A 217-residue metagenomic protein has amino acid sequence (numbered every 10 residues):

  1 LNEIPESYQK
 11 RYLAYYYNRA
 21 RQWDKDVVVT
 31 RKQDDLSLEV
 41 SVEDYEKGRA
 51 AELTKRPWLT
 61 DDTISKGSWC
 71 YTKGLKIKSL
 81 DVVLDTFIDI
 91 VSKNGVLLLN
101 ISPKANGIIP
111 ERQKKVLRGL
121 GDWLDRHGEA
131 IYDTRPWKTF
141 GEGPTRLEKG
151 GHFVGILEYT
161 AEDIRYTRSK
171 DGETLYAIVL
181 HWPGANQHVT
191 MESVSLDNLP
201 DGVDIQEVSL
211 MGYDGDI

Functional and structural regions predicted by a protein language model:
L1-I217: Mature catalytic domains of secreted/periplasmic carbohydrate-active enzymes
